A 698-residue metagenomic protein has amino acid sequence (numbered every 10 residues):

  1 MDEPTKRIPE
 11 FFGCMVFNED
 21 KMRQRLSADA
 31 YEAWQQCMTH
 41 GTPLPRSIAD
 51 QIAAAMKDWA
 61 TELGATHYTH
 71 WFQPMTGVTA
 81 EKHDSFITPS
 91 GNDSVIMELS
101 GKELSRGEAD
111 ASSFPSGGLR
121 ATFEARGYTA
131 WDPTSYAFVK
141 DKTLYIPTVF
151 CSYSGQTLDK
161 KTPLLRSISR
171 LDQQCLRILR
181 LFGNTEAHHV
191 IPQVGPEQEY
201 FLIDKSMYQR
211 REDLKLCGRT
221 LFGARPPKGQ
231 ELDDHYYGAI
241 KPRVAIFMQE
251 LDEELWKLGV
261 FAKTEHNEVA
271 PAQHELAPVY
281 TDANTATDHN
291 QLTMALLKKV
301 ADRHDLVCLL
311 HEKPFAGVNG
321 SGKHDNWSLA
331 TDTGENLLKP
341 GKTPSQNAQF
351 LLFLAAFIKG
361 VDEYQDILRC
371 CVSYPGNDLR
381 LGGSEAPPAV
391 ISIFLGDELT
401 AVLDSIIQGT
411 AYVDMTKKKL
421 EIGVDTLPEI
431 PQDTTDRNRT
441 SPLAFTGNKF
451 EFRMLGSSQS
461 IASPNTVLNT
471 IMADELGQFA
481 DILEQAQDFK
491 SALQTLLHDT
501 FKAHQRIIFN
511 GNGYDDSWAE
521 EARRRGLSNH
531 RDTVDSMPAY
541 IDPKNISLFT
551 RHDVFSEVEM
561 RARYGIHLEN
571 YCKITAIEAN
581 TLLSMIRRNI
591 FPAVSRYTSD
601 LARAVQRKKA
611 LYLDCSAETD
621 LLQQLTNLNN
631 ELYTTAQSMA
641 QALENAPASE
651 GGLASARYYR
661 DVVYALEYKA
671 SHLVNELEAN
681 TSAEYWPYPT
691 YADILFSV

Functional and structural regions predicted by a protein language model:
M1, K6-D20, S169, Q173 (+2 more regions): Flexible inter-domain linker/hinge segments
P4-R7, F11-G101, R106-A121: Histidine/acidic residue-rich metal-binding segments in metalloenzymes
S47, H67-H70, H266-E268, H324-N326: Histidine-centered active-site/metal-ligand motif
I48-I52, F72-P74, K102-E103, F150 (+4 more regions): Active-site-proximal loop/turn and secondary-structure-junction residues that shape catalytic pockets, frequently
A65, T69-Q73, H289-R303, L329 (+3 more regions): Hydrophobic/aromatic-rich, well-ordered segments within soluble, folded domains that form packed cores
G77-D93, S112, R211, G218-T220 (+3 more regions): Short linear, low-complexity motifs centered on an aromatic residue
E124-L310, N319-G322, L329-G565: Glycine-rich, acidic/polar active-site loops that bind/position phosphate-bearing ligands
L497-V698: C-terminal amphipathic alpha-helical interaction region
